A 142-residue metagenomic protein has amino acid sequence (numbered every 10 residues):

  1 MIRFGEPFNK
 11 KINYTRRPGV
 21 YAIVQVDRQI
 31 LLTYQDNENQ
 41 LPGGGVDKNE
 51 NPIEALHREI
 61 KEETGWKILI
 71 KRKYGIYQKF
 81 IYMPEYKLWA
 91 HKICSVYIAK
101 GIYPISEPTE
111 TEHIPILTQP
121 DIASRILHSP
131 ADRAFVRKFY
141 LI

Functional and structural regions predicted by a protein language model:
M1-Y21: Acidic, metal-coordinating catalytic segment for phosphate/diphosphate chemistry, firing primarily on the Nudix
P18-V20, R28, I93-S95, H113: Change "...and in nucleic-acid phosphodiester-cleaving endonucleases..." to "...and in nucleic-acid processing enzymes
V24-D27, A99-G101: Active-site beta-strand termini and strand-to-loop segments that position acidic
Q25-E63: Conserved Nudix-box catalytic region and its N-terminal flanking loop in Nudix hydrolases and closely related
K67-I76: A short coil-to-beta-strand element that immediately follows conserved catalytic motifs
Y77-I105: Active-site-adjacent beta-strand/loop module that shapes the phosphate/pyrophosphate-binding cleft
V96-K100, S106-R137: NUDIX/MutT-family hydrolases
